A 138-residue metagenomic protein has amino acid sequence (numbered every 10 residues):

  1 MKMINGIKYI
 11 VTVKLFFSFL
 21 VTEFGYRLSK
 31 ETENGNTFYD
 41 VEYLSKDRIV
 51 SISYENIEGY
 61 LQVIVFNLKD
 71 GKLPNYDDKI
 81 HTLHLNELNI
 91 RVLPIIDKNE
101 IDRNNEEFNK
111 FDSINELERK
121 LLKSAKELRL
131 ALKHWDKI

Functional and structural regions predicted by a protein language model:
M1-F16, L28-I138: Intrinsically disordered, low-complexity regulatory regions enriched in serine/threonine/proline and acidic residues
